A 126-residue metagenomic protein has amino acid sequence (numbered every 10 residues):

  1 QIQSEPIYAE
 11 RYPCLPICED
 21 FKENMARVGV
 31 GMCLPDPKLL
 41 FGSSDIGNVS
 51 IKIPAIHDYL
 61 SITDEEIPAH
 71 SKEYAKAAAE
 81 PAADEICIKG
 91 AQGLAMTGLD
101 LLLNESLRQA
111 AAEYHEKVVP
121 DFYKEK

Functional and structural regions predicted by a protein language model:
Q1-K126: Metal-dependent amide/peptide-bond hydrolase catalytic core, centered on the "pita-bread" metallohydrolase fold
